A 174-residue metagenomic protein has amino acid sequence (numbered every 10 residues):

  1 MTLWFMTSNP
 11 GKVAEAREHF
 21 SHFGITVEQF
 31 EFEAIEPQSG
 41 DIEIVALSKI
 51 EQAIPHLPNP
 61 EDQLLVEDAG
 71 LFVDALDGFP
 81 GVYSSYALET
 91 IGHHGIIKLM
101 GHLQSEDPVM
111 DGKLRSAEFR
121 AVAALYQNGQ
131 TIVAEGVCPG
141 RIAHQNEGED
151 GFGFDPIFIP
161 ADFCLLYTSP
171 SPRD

Functional and structural regions predicted by a protein language model:
T2-M6, P10-S169: Anionic-ligand binding patches
P170-D174: A short, hydrophobic C-terminal helix/tail in secreted or cell-surface proteins
